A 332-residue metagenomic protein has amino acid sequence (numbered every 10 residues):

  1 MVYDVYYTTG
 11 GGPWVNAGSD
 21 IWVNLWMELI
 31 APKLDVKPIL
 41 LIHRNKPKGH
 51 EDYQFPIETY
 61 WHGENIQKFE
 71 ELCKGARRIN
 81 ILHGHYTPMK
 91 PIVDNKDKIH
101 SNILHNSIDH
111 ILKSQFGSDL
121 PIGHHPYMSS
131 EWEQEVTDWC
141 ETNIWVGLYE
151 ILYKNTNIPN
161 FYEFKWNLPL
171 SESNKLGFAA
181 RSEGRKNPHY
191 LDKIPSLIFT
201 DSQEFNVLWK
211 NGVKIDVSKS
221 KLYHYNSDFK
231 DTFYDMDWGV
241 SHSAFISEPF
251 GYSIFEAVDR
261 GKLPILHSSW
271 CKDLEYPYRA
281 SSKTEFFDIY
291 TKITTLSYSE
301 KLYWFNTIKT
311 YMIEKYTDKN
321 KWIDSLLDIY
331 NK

Functional and structural regions predicted by a protein language model:
Y7-L25, K186: A short, glycine/small-residue-rich beta-strand->loop->alpha-helix junction that serves as a flexible
W22, I151, E163-D216, Y223-N226: Conserved catalytic-core segment of nucleotide-activated headgroup transferases in glycan assembly
N45-T137: Extended catalytic core of nucleotide-activated donor transferases of GT-like folds
H62-N65, K210-D235, E248: Conserved active-site histidine-acidic residue motif and adjacent donor-binding/catalytic loop of glycosyltransferases
E183, V240-S253, H267-Y276: Nucleotide-sugar-dependent
K230-D231, Y252-D259: Short alpha-helical segment that forms part of, or immediately flanks, the ligand-binding pocket in carbohydrate-active
D259-H267: Short hydrophobic beta-strand element within catalytic cores of glycosyltransferases and related nucleotide-activated
T284, T295-K332: A charged, aromatic-enriched C-terminal amphipathic alpha-helix characteristic of glycosyltransferases across folds
